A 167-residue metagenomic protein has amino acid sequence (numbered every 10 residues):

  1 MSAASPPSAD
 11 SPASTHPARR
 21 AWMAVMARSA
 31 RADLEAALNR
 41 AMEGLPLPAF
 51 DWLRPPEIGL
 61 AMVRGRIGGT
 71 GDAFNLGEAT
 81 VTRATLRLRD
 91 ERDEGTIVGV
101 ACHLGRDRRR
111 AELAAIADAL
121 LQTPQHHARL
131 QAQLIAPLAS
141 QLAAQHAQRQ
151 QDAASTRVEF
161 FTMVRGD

Functional and structural regions predicted by a protein language model:
M1-P46: Charge-rich, low-complexity N-terminal segments
P12-S14, A18-W22, D33, D93 (+3 more regions): Non-catalytic, beta-rich accessory domains that mediate macromolecular interactions or localization
H16, Q122-D167: Cysteine/selenocysteine-centered motifs that mediate thiol-based redox chemistry or coordinate metal-sulfur cofactors
V25, A37-G44, A119, Q133 (+2 more regions): Residues that form generic nucleotide/phosphate-binding pockets
R28, A32, T80, D107-A114 (+3 more regions): Electropositive phosphate-/nucleotide-binding environments in soluble metabolic enzymes
R40-G95, A101-H103: Structured beta-strand/loop patches that form or line metal/cofactor-binding pockets in enzymes
R89-E91, R106, M163-R165: Generic structural motif
E94-A136: A hydrophobic, small-residue-rich beta->alpha segment in the mid-to-C-terminal subdomain of diverse proteins
